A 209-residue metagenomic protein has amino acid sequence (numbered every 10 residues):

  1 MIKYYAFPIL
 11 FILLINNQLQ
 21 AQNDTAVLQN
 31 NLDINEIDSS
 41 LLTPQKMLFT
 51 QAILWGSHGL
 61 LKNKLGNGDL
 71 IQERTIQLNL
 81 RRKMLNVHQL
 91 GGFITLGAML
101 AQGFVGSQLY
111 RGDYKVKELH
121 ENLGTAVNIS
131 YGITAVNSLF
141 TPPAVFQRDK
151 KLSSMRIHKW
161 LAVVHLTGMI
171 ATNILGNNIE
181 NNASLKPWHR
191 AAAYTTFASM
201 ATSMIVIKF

Functional and structural regions predicted by a protein language model:
M1-D24: Bacterial Sec-dependent N-terminal signal peptides
Q18-E118, N122, T134-L152: N-terminal targeting leaders of membrane proteins
R81-Y110, L119-P142, R156-N178, W188-F209: Hydrophobic alpha-helical membrane-anchor/signal-helix detector
N181-S184: Membrane-interface helix caps and helix-loop-helix hairpins in membrane proteins
